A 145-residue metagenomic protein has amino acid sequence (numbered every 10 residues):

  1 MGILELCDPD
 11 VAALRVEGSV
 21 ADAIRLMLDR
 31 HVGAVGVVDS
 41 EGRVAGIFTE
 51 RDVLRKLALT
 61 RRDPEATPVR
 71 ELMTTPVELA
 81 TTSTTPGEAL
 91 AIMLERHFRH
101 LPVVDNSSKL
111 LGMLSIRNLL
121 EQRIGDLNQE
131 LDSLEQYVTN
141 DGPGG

Functional and structural regions predicted by a protein language model:
M1-D10, T49-L94, I116-G145: Tandem CBS (Bateman) regulatory domains
D10-A13, R43-V44, L79, K109: Short, flexible active-site loop motifs that bind/organize anionic cofactors or intermediates
A13-H31, V38, L79-H97, V104: The conserved cystathionine-beta-synthase
G18-D29, R62-L72, S107-S108: Short, charge-rich amphipathic segments
M27-R30, V35-R51, M93, L101-L119: A glycine-centered beta-loop-beta connector
